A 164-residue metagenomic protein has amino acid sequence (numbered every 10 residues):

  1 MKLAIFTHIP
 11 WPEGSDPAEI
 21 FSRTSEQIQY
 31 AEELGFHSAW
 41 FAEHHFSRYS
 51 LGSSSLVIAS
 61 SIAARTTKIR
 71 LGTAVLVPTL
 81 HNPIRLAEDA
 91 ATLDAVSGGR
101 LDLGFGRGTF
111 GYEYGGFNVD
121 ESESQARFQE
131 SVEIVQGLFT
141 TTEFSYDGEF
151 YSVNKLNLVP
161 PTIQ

Functional and structural regions predicted by a protein language model:
M1-L71: N-terminal beta1-alpha1-beta2 module of alpha/beta enzyme domains
I5, T73, L103-F105: Structural beta-sheet core signal
F6, A74, D147-E149: Conserved beta-strand termini and adjacent loop/short-helix elements that scaffold enzyme active sites in alpha/beta
H8-P10, H44, L76-P78, G106-F110: Active-site beta-loop-alpha junctions enriched in small/polar residues
E13-S15, H45-S47, L76-V77, V119 (+1 more regions): Short, contiguous strand/loop micro-motifs
D16-R23, S50-S54, H81, R85 (+1 more regions): Alpha-helix N-cap and loop-to-helix initiation/capping positions
G72-A74, H81: Glycine-rich, N-terminal phosphate-binding loop and its surrounding beta-alpha-beta segment
N82-Q164: Internal, glycine-rich beta/alpha segment that forms the wall or movable "lid" of small-molecule/cofactor binding
